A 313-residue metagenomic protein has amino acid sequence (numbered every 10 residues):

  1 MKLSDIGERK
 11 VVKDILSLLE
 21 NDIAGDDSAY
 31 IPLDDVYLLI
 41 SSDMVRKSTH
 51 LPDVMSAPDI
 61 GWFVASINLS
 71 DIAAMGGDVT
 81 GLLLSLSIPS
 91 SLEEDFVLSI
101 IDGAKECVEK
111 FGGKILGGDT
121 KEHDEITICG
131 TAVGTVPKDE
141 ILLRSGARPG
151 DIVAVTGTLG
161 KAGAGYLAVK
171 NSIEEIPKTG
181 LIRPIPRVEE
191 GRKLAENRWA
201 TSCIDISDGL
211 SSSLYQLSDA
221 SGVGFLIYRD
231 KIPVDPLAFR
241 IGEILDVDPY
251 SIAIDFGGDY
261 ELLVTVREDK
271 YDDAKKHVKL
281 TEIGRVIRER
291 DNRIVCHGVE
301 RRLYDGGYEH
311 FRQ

Functional and structural regions predicted by a protein language model:
M1-S56, M75, L84, D102-G103 (+1 more regions): Extreme N-terminal cap/leader segments of soluble proteins
M1-V11, S91-K114, D124-I126, E196 (+1 more regions): Glycine-/charge-enriched secondary-structure boundary and capping motifs
D22, D53-I67, S91-D102: Glycine-rich anion/phosphate-binding loops
I23-A24, L39-S41, K114-G118, A132 (+3 more regions): General beta-strand structural signal in soluble alpha/beta enzymes
D35, M44-V45, D78-L167, R285: Glycine-rich anion-binding loops of enzyme active sites
P58-G81, D102-K110, G209-L217: Small-aliphatic-rich amphipathic alpha-helix that forms the alpha element of a beta-alpha
T131-L142, P149, E175-A195: Active-site glycine-rich loop that binds ribose-phosphate moieties when present
G163-G180: Short, compositionally biased
